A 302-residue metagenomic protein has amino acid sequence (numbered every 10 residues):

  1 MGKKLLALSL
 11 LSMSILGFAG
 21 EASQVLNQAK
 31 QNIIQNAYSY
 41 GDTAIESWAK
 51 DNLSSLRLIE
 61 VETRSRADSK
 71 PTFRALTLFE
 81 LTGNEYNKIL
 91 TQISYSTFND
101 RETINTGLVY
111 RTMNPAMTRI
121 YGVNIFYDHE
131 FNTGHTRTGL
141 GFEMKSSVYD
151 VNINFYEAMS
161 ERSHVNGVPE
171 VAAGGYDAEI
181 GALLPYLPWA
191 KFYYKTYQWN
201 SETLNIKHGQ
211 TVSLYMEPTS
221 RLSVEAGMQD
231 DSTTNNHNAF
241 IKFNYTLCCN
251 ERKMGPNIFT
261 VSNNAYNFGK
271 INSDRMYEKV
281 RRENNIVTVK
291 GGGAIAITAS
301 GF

Functional and structural regions predicted by a protein language model:
M1-A19: Gram-negative bacterial Sec-dependent N-terminal signal peptides
F18, F73, F79, F98 (+9 more regions): Phenylalanine-focused residue identity feature
G20-L53, M159-Y193, W199-L204, E217-E225 (+1 more regions): Flexible, glycine-rich linker and terminal segments associated with outer-membrane beta-barrel/transport systems
A29-M113, T118-E130: Outer membrane beta-barrel translocator domains of Type V secretion systems
S47, P71-N84, E102-A116, T138-F155 (+4 more regions): Feature captures outer-membrane beta-barrel proteins of Gram-negative bacteria and organelles
S55-S65, Y86-T97, R119-E130, L140 (+4 more regions): Transmembrane beta-strand segments that form the barrel wall of outer-membrane beta-barrel proteins
R57, R64-R66, R74, R101 (+9 more regions): Arginine residue identity/basic-tract feature
T63-T72, Y95-N105, H129-T136, E170 (+2 more regions): Solvent-exposed loop/turn segments connecting transmembrane beta-strands in outer-membrane beta-barrel proteins
